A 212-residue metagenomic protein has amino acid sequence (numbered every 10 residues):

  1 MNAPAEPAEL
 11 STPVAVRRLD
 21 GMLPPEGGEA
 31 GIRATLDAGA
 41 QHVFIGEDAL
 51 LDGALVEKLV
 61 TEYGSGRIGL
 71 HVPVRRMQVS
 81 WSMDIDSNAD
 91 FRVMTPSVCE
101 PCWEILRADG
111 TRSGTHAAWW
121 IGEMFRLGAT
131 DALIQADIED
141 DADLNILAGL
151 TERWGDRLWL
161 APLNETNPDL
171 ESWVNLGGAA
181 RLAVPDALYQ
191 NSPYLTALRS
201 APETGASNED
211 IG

Functional and structural regions predicted by a protein language model:
M1-A8, G31-I32, A38-L55, L133-D141 (+2 more regions): Glycine-rich phosphate-binding active-site loops on the catalytic face of alpha/beta enzymes
E6-E26, L55-V74, D140-D169, P202-G212: Alpha-helix-loop-beta-strand connector modules within alpha/beta enzyme cores
L19-L23, D109-G114, I134-A136: Phosphate-binding glycine-rich loops and adjacent basic patches that engage nucleotide phosphates, nucleic-acid
G28-T35, S113-E123, P168-E171: Short, acidic/polar
A34-V43, E62-I68, R126-D131, L150-R157 (+1 more regions): Glycine-enriched alpha-helix->loop->beta-strand junction motifs that scaffold or abut catalytic
A38-T130, P202-G212: Conserved anion-binding
K58-L59, M83-D86, L147-G149, W173-L176 (+1 more regions): Short, glycine/charged-enriched secondary-structure capping and boundary segments
H116-E152: Extended amphipathic secondary-structure runs
